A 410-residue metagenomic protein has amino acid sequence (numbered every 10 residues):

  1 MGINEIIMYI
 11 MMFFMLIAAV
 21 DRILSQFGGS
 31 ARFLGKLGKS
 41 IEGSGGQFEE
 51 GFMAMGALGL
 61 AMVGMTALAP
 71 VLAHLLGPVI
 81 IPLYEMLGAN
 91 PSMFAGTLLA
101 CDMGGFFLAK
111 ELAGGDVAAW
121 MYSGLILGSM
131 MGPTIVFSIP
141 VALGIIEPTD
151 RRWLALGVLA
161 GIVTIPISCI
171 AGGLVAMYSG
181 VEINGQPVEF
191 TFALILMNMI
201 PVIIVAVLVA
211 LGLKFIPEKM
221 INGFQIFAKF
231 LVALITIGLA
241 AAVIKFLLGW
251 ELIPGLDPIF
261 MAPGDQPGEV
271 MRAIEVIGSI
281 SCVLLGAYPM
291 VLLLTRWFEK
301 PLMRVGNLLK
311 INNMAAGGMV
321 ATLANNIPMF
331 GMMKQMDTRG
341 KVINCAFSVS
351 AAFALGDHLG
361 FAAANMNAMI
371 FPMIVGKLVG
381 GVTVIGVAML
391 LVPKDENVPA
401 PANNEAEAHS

Functional and structural regions predicted by a protein language model:
M1-G64, S123-G128, I135-G286, A368-S410: Signature of multi-pass transmembrane helix bundles
G43-A54, I81-M86, K229, K300-I311: Short amphipathic alpha-helical coupling elements at transmembrane boundaries
L68-G77, I170, K245, F353-A368 (+1 more regions): Juxtamembrane "helix exit" motif at the C-terminal ends of alpha-helical transmembrane segments in multi-pass membrane
P70-L75, A109-D116, L174-Y178, W250: Transmembrane alpha-helix boundary signature
V71, L75-L83, L293-L308, G386 (+1 more regions): Membrane-spanning helices that line or support transport/gating and their immediate boundary helices in channels
V71-N90, E251-F260: Interfacial/capping segments of alpha-helical transmembrane domains
L87-I167, N312-M366: Alpha-helical membrane segments and immediately flanking helix-loop junctions that form or couple to the substrate/ion
A287-Y288, P301-N307, M314-M319: Intrinsically disordered, low-complexity segments enriched in Gly and acidic/Ser/Thr residues that form flexible
